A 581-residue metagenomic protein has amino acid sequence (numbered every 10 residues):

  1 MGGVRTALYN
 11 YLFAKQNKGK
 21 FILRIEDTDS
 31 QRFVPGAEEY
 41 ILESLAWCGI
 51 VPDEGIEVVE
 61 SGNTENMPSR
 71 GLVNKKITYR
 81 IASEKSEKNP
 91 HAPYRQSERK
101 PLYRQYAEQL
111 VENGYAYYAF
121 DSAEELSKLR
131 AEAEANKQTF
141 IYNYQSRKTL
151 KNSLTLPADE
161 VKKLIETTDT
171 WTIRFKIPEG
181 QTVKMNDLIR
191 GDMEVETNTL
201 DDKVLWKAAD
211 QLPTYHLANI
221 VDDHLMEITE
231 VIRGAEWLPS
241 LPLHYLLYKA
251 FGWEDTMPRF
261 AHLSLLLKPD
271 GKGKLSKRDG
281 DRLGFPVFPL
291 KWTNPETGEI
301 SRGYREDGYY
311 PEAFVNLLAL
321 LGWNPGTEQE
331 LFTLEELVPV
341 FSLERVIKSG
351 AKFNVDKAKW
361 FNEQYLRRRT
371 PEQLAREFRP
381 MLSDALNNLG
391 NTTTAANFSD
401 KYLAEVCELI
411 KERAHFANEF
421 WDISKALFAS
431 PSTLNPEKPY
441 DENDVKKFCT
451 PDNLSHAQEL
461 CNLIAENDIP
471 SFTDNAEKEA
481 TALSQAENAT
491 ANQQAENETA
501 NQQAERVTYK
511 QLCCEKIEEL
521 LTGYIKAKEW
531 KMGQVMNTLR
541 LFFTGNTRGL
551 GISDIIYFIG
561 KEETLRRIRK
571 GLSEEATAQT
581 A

Functional and structural regions predicted by a protein language model:
M1-A135, P239-K249, A313: N-terminal Rossmann-like or analogous alpha/beta NTP/dinucleotide-binding catalytic cores that position adenine
G3, D210-T214, Q534: Short, flexible loop/turn motifs enriched in small residues
N10, I41, L110, G114 (+8 more regions): Residue-level signal for inorganic ion chemistry
Q109-E112, A116-D279, P286, I300 (+2 more regions): Active-site cores that bind ATP or allylic diphosphates and position pyrophosphate for catalysis
L238-L241, Y245, K359, Q364-E479 (+1 more regions): Core subunits and conserved enzymes of cellular information-processing and envelope-translocation systems across
E254, R259-N435, T544-A581: Catalytic adenosine-cofactor/nucleotide-binding cores of aminoacyl-tRNA synthetases and other
E477, C514, E518-I559, E563 (+1 more regions): Helix-rich, typically C-terminal accessory recognition domains appended to large enzymatic cores
Q485-A504: Long, intrinsically disordered low-complexity tandem-repeat segments
